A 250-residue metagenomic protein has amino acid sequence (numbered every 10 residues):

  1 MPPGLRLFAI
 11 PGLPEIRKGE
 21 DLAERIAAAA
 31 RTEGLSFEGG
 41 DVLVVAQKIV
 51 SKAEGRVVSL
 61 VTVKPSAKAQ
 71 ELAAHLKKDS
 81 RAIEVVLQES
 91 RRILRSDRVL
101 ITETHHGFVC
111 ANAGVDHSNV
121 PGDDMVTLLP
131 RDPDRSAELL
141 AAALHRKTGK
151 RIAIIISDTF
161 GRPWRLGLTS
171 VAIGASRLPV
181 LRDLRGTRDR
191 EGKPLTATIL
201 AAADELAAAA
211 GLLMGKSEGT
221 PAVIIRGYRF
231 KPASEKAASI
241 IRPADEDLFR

Functional and structural regions predicted by a protein language model:
M1-R250: N-terminal and secondary-structure boundary signal
